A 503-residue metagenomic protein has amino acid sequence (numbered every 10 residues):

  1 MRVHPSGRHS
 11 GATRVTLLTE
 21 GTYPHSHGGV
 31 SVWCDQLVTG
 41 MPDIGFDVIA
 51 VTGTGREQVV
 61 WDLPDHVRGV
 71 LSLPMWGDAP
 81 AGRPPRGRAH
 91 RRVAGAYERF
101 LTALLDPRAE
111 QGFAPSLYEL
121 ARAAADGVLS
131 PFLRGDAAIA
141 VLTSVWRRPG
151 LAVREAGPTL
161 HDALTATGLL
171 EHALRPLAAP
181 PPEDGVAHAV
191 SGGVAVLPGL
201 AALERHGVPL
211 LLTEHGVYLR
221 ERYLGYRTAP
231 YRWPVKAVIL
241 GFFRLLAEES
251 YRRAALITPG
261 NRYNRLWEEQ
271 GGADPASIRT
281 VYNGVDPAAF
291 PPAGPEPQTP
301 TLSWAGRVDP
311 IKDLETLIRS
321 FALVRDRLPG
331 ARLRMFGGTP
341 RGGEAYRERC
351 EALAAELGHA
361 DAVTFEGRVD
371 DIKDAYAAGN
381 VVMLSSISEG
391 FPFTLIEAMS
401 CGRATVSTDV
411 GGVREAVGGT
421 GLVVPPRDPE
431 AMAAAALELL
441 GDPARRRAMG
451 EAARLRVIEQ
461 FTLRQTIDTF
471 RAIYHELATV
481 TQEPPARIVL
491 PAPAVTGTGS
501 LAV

Functional and structural regions predicted by a protein language model:
Y263, G284: Carbohydrate-associated surface elements
G294-L323, R334-F336: Conserved donor-binding/catalytic core segment of Leloir-type glycosyltransferases
R347-V369: Nucleotide-activated donor-binding/catalytic signature segment of Leloir-type glycosyltransferases, i.e., the conserved
R368-V369, A375-G379: Short alpha-helical donor nucleotide-sugar binding micro-motif in glycosyltransferases
I387: Aromatic "clamp/platform" in nucleotide-sugar-dependent glycosyltransferases that forms part of the donor/acceptor
A404-S407: Short hydrophobic beta-strand element within catalytic cores of glycosyltransferases and related nucleotide-activated
V410-V423: Short acidic/histidine- and often glycine-rich active-site loop of Leloir-type glycosyltransferases that engages
L422-P429, E438-P443: Conserved acidic donor-binding segment of nucleotide-sugar-dependent glycosyltransferases
